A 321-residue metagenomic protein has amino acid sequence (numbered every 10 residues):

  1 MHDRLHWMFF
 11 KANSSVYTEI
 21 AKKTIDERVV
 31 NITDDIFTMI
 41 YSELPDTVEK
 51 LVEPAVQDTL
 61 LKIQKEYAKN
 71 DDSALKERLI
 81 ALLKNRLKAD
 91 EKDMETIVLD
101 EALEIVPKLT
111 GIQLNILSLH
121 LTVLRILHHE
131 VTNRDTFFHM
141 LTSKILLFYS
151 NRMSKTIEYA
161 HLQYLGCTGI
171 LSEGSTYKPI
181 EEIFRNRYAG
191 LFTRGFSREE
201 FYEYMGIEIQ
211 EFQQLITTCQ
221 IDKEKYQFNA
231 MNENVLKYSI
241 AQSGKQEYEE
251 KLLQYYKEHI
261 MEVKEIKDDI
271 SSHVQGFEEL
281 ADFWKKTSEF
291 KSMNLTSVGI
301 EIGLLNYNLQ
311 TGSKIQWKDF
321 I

Functional and structural regions predicted by a protein language model:
H2-E104, S272-G276: Eukaryotic partner-binding/assembly regions in large regulatory complexes
L75-L79, I112-I116, E158: Residue-level detector of well-ordered alpha-helical segments, enriched for hydrophobic/aromatic packing positions
A81-L82, H120, L165: Short acidic/histidine-centered micro-motifs embedded in hydrophobic/aromatic stretches that mark compact functional
A89-K92, I126, E130, T168-S172: Intrinsically disordered or highly flexible coil/loop and linker segments, enriched in small and charged/polar residues
D100-S150: Short amphipathic alpha-helical interface segments
M153-S154: Bergerat-fold GHKL/Histidine-kinase-like ATPase
I157-G174: A short, conserved structural fragment
P179-F320: Short, amphipathic alpha-helical interaction segments positioned at domain boundaries
